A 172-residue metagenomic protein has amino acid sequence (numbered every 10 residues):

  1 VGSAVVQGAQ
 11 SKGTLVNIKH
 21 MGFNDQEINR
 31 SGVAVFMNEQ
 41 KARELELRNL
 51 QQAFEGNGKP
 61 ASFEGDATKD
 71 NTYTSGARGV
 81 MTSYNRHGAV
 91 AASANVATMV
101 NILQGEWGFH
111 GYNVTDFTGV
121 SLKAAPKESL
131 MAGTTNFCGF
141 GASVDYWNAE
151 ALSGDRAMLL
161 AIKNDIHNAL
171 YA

Functional and structural regions predicted by a protein language model:
V1-A172: Glycoside hydrolase catalytic-domain context in secreted enzymes
